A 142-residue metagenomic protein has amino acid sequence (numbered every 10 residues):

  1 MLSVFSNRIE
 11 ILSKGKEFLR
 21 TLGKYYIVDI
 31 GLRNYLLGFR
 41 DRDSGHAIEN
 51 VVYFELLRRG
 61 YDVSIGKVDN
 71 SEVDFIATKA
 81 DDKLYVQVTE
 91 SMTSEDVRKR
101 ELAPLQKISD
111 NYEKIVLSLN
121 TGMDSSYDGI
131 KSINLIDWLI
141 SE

Functional and structural regions predicted by a protein language model:
M1-K83: Accessory nucleic acid-recognition modules appended to NTPase machines
D62, E113, G129-K131: Conserved beta-strand segments of alpha/beta enzyme cores
V68, E90, L119: Cofactor-binding loop segments of dinucleotide-utilizing enzymes, especially the Rossmann-like FAD- and NAD(P)+-binding
D81-T93: Active-site ExK catalytic segment of metal-dependent nucleases
M92-A103: Active-site-adjacent loop/helix micro-motif of nuclease/hydrolase catalytic cores
Q106-S109: Short, conserved loop/helix-junction motifs that constitute active-site signature segments in enzyme catalytic cores
N111-S118: Short, hydrophobic beta-strand segments that form beta-sheet elements in well-ordered domains
T121-E142: Domain-level recognition of nuclease-like catalytic cores that cleave nucleotide substrates
